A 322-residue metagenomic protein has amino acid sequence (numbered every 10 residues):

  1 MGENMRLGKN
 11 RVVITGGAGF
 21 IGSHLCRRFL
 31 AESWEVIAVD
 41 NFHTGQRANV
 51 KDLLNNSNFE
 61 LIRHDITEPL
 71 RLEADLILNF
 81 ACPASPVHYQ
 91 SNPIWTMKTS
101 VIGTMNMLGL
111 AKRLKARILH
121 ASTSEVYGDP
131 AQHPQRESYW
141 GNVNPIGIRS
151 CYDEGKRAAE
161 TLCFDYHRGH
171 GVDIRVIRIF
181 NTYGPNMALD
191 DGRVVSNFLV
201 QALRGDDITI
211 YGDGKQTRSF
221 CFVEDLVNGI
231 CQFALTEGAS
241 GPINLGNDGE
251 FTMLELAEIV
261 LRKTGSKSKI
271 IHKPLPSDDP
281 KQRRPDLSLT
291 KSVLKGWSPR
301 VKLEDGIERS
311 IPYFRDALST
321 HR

Functional and structural regions predicted by a protein language model:
M1-T182, E224, R309, Y313-T320: N-terminal Rossmann-like NAD(P)+-binding domain of SDR-like oxidoreductases, especially those catalyzing
G2-M5, L25, A31, H64 (+3 more regions): C-terminal substrate-binding subdomain of Rossmann-fold SDR/epimerase-dehydratase oxidoreductases
T44, P185, N247: Short, conserved catalytic or interaction motifs in soluble domains
S91-N92, N186-D191: Short, solvent-exposed loop/turn segments at secondary-structure boundaries
T104, V195-S196: Amphipathic alpha-helical segments in well-structured domains
C163, F198, T290-S292: Structural element of the ATP-grasp superfamily
